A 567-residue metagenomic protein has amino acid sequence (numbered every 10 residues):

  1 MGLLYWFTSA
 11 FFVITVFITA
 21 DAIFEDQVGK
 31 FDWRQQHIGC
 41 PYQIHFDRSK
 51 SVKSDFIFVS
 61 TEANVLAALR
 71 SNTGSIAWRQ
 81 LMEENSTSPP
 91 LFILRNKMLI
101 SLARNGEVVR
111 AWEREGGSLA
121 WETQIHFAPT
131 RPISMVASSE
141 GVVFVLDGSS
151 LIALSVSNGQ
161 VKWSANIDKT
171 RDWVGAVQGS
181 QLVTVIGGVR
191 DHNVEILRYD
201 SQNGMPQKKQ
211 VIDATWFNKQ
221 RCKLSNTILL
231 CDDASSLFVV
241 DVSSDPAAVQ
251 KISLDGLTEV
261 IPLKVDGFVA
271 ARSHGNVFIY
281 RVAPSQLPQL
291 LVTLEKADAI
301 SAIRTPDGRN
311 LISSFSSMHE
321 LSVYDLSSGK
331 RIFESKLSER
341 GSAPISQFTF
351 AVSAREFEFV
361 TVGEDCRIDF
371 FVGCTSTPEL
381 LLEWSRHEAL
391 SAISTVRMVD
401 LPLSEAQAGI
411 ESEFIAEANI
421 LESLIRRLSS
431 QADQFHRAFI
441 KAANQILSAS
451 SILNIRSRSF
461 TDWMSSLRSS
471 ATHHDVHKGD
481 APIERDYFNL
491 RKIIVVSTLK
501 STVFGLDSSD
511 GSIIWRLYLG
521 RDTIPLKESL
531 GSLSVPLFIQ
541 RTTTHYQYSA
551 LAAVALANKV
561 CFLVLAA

Functional and structural regions predicted by a protein language model:
G2-A567: Secretory-pathway ectodomains
